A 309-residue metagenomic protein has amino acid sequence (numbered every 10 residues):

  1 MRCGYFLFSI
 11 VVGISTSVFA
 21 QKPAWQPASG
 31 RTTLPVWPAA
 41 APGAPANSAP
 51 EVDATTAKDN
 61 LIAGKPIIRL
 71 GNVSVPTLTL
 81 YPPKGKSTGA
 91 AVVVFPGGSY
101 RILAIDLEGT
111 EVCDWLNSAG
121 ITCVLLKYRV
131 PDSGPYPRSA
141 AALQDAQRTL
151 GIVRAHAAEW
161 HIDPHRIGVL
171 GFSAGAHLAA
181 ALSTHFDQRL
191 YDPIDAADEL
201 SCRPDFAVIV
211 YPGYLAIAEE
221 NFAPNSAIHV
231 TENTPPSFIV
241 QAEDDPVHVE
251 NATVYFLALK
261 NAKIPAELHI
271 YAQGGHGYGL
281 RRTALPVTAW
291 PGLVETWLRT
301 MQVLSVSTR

Functional and structural regions predicted by a protein language model:
K22-S87: N-terminal cap/lid segment of alpha/beta-hydrolase-fold proteins
T88-G97: Short beta-strand element of the alpha/beta-hydrolase
P96-R101, S173, E243: Active-site glycine-rich loops that stabilize anionic/oxyanionic intermediates across multiple enzyme folds
A104-I105, E111-V112, L126-D163, R281-V287: Catalytic nucleophile-loop/oxyanion-hole region of alpha/beta-hydrolase and closely related hydrolase-like folds
Q144-E232: Primarily recognizes the serine-hydrolase "nucleophile elbow" in alpha/beta-hydrolase and SGNH/GDSL folds
F238-Q241: Short beta-strand/loop motif that positions the catalytic acidic residue of the alpha/beta-hydrolase fold
P246-A252: Conserved alpha/beta-hydrolase "acid-adjacent" motif
T253-R309: C-terminal catalytic histidine-bearing segment of alpha/beta-hydrolase fold enzymes
